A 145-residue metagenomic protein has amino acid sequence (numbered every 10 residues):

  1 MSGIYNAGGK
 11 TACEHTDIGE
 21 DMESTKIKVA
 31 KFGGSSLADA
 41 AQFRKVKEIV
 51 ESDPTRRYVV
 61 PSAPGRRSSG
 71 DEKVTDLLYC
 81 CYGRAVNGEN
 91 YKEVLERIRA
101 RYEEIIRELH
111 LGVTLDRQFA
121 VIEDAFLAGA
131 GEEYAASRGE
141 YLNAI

Functional and structural regions predicted by a protein language model:
G3-N6, K10, E14-I145: Nucleotide/pyrophosphate-binding catalytic subdomain
